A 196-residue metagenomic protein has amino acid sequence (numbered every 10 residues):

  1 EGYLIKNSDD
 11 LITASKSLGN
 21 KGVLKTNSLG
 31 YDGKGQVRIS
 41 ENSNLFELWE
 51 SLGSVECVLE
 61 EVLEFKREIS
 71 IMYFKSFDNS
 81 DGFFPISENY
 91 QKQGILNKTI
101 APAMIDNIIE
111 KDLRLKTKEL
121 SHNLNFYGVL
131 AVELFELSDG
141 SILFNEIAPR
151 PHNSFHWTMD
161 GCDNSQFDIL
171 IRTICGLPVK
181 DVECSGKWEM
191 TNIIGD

Functional and structural regions predicted by a protein language model:
E1-S70, F74-N123: Active-site nucleotide/adenylate-binding loops and adjacent lid/helix of ATP-dependent enzymes
L18-G19, L137-L143: A short, glycine/Asx- and small/polar-enriched loop/turn that sits immediately N-terminal to a beta-strand
K21, E68-S70, V129-A131, F144 (+1 more regions): Broad gene-expression machinery/nucleic-acid interaction feature
I71, I86, V132-L134, I147: A structural signal for short, well-ordered beta-strand segments
S76, Q91, L137-D139, H152: Short coil/turn motifs at secondary-structure junctions
G82, I142-E146: Protein kinase-like catalytic core scaffold
G94-M104, E146-M159: Short, flexible active-site loops
K111-V132, S138, A148-G195: Active-site "cap" helix and flanking loop/linker of ATP-utilizing ligase/carboxylase catalytic domains
